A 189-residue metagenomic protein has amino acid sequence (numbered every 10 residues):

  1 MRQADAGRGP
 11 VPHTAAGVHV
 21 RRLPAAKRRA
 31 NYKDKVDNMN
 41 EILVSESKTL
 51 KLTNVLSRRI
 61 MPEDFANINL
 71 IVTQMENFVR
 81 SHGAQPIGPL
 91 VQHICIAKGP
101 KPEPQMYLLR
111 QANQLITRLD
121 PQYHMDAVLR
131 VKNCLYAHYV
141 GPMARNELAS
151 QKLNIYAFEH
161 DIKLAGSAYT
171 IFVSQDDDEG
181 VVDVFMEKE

Functional and structural regions predicted by a protein language model:
D5-A6: Short functional micro-motifs and their immediate structural scaffolds
G9-A15: Short linker/helix segments within small regulatory modules
V18: Cys/His-enriched microdomains
R21-N38: Short, Lys/Arg-enriched N-terminal segments with co-localized hydrophobic residues within the first ~10-30 amino acids
K33-E189: A solvent-exposed interaction/effector surface
